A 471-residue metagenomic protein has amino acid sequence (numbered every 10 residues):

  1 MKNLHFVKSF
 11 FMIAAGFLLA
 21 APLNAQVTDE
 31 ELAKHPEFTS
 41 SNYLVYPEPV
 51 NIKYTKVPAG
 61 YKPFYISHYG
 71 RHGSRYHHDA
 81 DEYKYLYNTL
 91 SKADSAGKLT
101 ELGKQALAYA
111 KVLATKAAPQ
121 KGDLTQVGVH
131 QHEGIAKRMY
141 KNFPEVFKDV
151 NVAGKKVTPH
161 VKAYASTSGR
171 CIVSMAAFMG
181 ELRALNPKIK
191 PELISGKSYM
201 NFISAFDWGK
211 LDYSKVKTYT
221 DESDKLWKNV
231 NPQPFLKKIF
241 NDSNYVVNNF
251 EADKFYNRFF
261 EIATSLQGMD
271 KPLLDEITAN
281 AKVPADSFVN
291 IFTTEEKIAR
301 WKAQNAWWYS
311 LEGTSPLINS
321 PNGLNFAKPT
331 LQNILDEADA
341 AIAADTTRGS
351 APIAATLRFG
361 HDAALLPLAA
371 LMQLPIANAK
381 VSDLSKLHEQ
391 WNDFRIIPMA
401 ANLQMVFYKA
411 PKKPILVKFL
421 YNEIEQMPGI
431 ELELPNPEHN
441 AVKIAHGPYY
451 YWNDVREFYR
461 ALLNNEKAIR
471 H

Functional and structural regions predicted by a protein language model:
M1-V27: Bacterial Sec-dependent N-terminal signal peptides
Q26-H160, S166-T356, G360-H471: Signature for phosphate-centric chemistry
